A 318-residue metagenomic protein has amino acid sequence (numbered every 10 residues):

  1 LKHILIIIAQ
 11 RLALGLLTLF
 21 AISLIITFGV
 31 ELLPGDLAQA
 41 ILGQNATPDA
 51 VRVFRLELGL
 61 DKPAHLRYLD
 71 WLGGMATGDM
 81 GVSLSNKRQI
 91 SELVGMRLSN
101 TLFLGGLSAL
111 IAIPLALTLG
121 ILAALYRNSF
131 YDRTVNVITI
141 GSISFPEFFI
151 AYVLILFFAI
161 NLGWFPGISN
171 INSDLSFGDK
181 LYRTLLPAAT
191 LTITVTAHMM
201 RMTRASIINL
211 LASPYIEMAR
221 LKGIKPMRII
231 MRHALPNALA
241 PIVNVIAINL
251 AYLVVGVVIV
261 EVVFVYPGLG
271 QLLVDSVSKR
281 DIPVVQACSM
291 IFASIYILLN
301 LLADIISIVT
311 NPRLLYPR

Functional and structural regions predicted by a protein language model:
L1, D61-L117: An internal, D/E-rich "acidic patch" concept
K2-I7, M96-Y131, E147, D174-R318: Alpha-helical transmembrane segments of integral membrane proteins, especially multi-pass inner/plasma-membrane
A9-G15, L19: N-terminal signal-anchor/signal peptide hydrophobic helix marking the start of the first transmembrane segment
T18-L69, L162-R183: Hydrophobic alpha-helical transmembrane segments of membrane transport/permease proteins and related membrane-embedded
L19-L24, G141-V153, I246-L250: Hydrophobic alpha-helical membrane-insertion segments
A46-D79, T184-L185, I216, F264-D275: Short hydrophobic, aromatic-rich alpha-helical segments embedded in or entering the lipid bilayer of multi-pass
K87, N136-R201: Membrane-water interface segments at transmembrane-helix boundaries in multipass membrane proteins
